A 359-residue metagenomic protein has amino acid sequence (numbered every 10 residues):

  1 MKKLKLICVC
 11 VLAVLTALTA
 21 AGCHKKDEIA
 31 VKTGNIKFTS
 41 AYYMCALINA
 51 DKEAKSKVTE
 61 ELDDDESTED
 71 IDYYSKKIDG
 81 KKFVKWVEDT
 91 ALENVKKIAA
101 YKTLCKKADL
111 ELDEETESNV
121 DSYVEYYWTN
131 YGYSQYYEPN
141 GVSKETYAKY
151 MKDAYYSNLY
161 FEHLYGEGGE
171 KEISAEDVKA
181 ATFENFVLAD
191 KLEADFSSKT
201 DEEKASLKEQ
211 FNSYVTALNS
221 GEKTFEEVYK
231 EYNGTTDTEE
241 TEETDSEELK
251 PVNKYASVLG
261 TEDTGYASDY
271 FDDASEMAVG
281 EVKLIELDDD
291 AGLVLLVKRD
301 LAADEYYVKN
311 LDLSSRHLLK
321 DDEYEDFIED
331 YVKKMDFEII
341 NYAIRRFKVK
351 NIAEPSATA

Functional and structural regions predicted by a protein language model:
M1-C8: Bacterial N-terminal signal peptides that target proteins for export
L18-G22: C-terminal motif of bacterial Sec signal peptides marking the signal peptidase cleavage site
C23-I29, A274, V279: Short acidic, Pro/Gly- and aromatic-enriched capping/linker segments at domain boundaries
K25-V142: N-terminal targeting/tethering segments
I48-K55, L92-E111, E125-Y133, K152-G169 (+4 more regions): Sec-exported extracytoplasmic/periplasmic mature domains
K82-W86, T90-A99, E111-S118, T146-Y155 (+4 more regions): Soluble non-cytosolic domains of exported or imported proteins
Y136-S206, S213, G265-A359: PPIase-associated folding chaperone regions across multiple families
S213-S268: Peptidyl-prolyl cis-trans isomerase
